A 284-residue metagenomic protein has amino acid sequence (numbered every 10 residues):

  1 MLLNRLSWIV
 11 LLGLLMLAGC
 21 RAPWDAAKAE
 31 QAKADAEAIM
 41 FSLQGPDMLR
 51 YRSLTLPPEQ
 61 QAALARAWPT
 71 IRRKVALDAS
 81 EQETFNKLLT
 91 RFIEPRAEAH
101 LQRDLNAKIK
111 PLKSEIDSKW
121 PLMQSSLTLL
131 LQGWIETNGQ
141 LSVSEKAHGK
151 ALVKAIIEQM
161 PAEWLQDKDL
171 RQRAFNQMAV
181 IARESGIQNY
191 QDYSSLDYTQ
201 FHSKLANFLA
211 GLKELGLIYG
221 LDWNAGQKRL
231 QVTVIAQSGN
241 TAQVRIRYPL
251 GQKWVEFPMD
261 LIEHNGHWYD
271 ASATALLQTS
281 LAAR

Functional and structural regions predicted by a protein language model:
M1-W8: Bacterial N-terminal signal peptides that target proteins for export
I9-L17: Bacterial N-terminal signal peptides
C20-F41, G45, S53, P58-R66 (+2 more regions): Short, low-complexity N-terminal intrinsically disordered segments enriched in polar/charged residues
D47-A62, A174-T199: Short, well-ordered alpha-helical segments enriched in acidic and aromatic residues
A99-H100, D104-S185, W254-A283: Short beta-strand edge/turn micro-motifs at domain boundaries
Q188-L217: Acidic, glycine-rich loop-and-strand cores that form catalytic or ligand-binding grooves in diverse globular domains
A236-G239: N-terminal amphipathic/basic membrane-interacting segments and domains, especially the gasdermin N-terminal
Q243-L250: Short beta-strand segments that buttress and anchor functional surface loops
